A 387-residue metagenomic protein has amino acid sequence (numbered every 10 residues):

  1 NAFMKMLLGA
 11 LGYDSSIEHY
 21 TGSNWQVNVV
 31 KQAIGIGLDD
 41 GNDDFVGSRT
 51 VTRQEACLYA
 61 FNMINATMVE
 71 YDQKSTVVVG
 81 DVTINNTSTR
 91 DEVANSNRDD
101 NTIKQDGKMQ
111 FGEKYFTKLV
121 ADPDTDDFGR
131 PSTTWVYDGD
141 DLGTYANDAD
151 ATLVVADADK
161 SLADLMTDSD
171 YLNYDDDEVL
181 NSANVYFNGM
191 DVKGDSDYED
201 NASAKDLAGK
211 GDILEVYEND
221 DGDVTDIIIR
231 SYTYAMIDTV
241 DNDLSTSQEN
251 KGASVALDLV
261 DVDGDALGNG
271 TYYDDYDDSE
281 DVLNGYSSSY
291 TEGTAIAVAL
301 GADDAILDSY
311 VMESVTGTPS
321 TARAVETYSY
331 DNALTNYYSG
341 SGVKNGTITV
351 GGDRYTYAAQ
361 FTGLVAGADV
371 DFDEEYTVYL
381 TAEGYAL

Functional and structural regions predicted by a protein language model:
N1-V179, V185, K205-D206, D212-E215 (+6 more regions): N-terminal propeptides
S15, A66, A305-D308, Y355-Y357 (+1 more regions): Short loop/beta submotifs within extracellular cysteine-rich repeat domains
V179-N188, N201-L207, E215, D221-S231 (+1 more regions): Intrinsically disordered, low-complexity segments
S196-E215, D275-V298, F361-V378: Short nucleic-acid-contacting surface segments enriched for D/E, G, S/T with interspersed K/R
E218-T233, A299-S314, Y379-L387: OB-fold/S1-family single-stranded nucleic acid-binding modules
V224, G252-S254, N345: Surface-exposed or flexible loop/turn and strand-edge residues in extracellular/cell-surface modules
G264-T271, D353-Q360: A short macromolecule-binding patch
I348, T356, Q360-T362, F372-L387: Acidic, serine/threonine- and glycine-rich low-complexity intrinsically disordered segments that serve as flexible
